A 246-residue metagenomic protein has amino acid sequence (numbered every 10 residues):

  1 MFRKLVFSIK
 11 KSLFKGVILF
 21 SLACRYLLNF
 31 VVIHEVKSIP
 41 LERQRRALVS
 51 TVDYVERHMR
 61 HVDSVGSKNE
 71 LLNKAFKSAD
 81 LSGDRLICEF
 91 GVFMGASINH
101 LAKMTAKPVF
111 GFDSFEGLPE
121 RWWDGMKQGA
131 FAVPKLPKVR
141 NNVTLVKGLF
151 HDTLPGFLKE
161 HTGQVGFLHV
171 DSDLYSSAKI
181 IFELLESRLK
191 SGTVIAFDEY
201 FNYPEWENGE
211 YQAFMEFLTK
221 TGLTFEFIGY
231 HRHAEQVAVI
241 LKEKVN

Functional and structural regions predicted by a protein language model:
V6-F7, F14-C88, I98: Class I SAM-dependent methyltransferase Rossmann-like catalytic core, especially the SAM/SAH-binding loop
Y54, K77, L81-N246: S-adenosylmethionine/decaboxylated-SAM
